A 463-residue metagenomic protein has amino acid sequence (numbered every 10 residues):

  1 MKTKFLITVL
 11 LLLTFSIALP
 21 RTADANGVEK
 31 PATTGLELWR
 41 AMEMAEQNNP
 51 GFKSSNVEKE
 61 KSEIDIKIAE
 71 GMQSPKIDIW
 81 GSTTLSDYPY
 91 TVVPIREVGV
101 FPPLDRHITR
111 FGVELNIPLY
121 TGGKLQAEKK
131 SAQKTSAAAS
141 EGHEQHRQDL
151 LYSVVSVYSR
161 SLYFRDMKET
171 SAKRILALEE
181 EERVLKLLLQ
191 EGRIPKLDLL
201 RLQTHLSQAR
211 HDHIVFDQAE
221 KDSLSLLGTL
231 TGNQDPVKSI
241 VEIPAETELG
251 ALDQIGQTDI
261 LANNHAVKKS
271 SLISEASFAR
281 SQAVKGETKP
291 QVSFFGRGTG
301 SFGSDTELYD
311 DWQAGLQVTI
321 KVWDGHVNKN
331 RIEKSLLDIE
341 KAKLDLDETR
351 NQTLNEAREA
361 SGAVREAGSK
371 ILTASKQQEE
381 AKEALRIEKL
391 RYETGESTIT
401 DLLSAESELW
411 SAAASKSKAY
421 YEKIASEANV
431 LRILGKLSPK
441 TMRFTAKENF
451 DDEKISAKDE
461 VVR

Functional and structural regions predicted by a protein language model:
M1-V9: Bacterial N-terminal signal peptides that target proteins for export
F5, L36, R147-N263, A360-A363 (+2 more regions): Periplasmic alpha-helical coiled-coil/stalk elements that build and connect Gram-negative outer-membrane
T8-A18: Bacterial N-terminal signal peptides
A23-S82, Y88, R193-P195, T231-F278 (+4 more regions): Bacterial Sec-pathway N-terminal export signals of envelope proteins
M42, G112-E114, Y158, S293 (+2 more regions): Membrane-embedded beta-strand positions in outer-membrane beta-barrel channels/transporters
K53, K76-R96, P102-D105, N116-Q145 (+5 more regions): Small/polar (Gly/Ser/Thr/Ala-rich) solvent-exposed segments that form structured loops/beta-strands/short helices used
S54-A69, H146, L150-T170, E180 (+5 more regions): Amphipathic alpha-helical coiled-coil segments
I108-R110, S156, R201, Q291 (+1 more regions): Transmembrane beta-barrel architecture of outer-membrane proteins
